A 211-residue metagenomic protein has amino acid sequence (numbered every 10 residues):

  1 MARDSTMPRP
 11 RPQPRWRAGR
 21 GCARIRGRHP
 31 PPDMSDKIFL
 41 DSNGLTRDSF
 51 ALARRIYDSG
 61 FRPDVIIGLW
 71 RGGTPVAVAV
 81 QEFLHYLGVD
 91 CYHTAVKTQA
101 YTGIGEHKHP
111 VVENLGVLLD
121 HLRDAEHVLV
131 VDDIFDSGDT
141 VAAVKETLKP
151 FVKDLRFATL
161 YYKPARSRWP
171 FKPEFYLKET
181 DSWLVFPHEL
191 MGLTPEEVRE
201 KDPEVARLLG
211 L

Functional and structural regions predicted by a protein language model:
M1-P8, W16-L211: PRPP-associated nucleotide enzymes
